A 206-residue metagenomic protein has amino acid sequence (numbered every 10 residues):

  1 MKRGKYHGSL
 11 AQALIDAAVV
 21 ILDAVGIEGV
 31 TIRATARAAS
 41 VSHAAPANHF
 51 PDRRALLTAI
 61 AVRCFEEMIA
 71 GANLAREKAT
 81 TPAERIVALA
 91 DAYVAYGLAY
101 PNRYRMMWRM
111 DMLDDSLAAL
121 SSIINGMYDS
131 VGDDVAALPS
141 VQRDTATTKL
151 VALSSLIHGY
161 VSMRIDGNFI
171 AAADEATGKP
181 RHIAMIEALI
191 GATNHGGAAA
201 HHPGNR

Functional and structural regions predicted by a protein language model:
M1-S9, V20, A79, N194-R206: N-terminal intrinsically disordered/low-complexity leader segments
K2, V62-I86, S121-D133, A137: Amphipathic alpha-helical linker/stalk segments
A13, A17, I21-A55, A59: Helix-turn-helix
L14-L22, V30, C64, M68 (+3 more regions): Short hydrophobic clusters on alpha-helical segments that form packing/core surfaces in small helical domains
A59, N73-N102, G126, K149-L153: Hydrophobic alpha-helical connector segments
L98-D115, S162-I170: Amphipathic alpha-helical segments used for helix-helix packing
D114-S140, T147-A152, A176-G191: Amphipathic alpha-helical packing segments from all-alpha helical-bundle domains
S154-A172, A188-A199: Amphipathic C-terminal alpha-helical segment
